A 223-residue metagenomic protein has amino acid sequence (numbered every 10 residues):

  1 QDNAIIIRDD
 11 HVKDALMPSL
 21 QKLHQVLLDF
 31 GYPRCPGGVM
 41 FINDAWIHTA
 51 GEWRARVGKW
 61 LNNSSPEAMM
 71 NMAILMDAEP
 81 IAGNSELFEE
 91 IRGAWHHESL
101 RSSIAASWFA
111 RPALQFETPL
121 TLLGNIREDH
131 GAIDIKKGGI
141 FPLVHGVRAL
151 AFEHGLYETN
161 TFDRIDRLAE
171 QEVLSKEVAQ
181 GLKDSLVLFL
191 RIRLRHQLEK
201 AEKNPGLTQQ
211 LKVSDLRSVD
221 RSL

Functional and structural regions predicted by a protein language model:
Q1-L223: A nucleotide- and high-energy phosphate-metabolite-utilizing enzyme signature
